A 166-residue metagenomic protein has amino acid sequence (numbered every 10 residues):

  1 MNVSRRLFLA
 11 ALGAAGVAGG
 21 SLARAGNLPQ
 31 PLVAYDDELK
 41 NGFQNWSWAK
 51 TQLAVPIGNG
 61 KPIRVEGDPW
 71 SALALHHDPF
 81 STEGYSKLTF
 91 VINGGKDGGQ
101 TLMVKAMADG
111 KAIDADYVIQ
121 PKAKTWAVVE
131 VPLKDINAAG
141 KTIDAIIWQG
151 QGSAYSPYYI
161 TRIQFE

Functional and structural regions predicted by a protein language model:
M1-A15: N-terminal secretory signal peptides and thylakoid transit peptides that target proteins across membranes
L22-R24: Sec/Tat signal peptide C-region and signal peptidase I cleavage site
G26-K50: Extracellular carbohydrate-recognition regions
W48-I57, D144-I146: Short, polar loop/linker segments at the starts of domains and inter-domain junctions
L53-W70: Short carbohydrate-recognition loop motifs
E66-A138, S153-Y159, Q164: Extracellular ligand-binding interfaces
N137-A145: Noncatalytic modules at the cell exterior or secretory-pathway interfaces, chiefly beta-strand-rich lectin/adhesion
I147-G152: Extracellular glycan-interaction patches encoded by glycine-rich segments
